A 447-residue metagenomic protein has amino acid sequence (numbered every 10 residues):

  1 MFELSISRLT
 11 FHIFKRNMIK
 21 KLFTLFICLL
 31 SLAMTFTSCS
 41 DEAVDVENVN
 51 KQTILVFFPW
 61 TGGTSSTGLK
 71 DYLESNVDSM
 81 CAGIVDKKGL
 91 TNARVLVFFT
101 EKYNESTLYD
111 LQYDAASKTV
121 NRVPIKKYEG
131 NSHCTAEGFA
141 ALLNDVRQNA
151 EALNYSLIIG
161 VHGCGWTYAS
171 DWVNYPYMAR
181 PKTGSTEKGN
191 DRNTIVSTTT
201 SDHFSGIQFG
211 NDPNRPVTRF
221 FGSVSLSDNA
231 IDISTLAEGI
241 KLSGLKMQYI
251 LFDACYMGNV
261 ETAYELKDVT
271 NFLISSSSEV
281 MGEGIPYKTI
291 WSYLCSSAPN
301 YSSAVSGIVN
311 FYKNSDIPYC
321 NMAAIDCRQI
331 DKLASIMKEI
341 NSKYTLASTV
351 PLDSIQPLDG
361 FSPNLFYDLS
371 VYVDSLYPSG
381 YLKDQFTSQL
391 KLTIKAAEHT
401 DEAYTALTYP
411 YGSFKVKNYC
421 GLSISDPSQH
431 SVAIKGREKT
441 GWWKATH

Functional and structural regions predicted by a protein language model:
F2, I6, I19, L29-V56: Bacterial Sec-dependent N-terminal signal peptides
F14-F26, S276: Bacterial N-terminal signal peptides that target proteins for export
S40-L153: N-terminal extension/subdomain marker
E47, T186-H447: Terminal, contiguous helix-loop blocks that mediate binding/assembly
T53-F58, R94-F99, S156-I159, Q248-F252 (+2 more regions): Structural recognition of the beta-strand scaffold that forms the well-ordered cores of secreted hydrolase catalytic
W60-T64, E101-E105, N131, V161-T167 (+4 more regions): Solvent-exposed loop/turn segments at secondary-structure junctions within structured extracellular/periplasmic domains
T100-P124, N154, I158-S223: Surface-exposed loop and adjacent secondary-structure segments within mature catalytic domains
